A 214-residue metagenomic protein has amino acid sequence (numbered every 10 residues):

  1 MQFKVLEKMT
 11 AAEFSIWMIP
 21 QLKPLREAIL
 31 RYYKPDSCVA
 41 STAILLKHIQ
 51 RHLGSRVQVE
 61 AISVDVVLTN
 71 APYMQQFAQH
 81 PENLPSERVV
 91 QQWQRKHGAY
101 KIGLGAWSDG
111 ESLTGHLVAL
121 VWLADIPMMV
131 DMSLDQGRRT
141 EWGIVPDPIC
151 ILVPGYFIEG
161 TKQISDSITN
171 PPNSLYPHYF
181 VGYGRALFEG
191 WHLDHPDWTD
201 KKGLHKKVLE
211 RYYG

Functional and structural regions predicted by a protein language model:
M1-G214: A structural boundary/capping signal
